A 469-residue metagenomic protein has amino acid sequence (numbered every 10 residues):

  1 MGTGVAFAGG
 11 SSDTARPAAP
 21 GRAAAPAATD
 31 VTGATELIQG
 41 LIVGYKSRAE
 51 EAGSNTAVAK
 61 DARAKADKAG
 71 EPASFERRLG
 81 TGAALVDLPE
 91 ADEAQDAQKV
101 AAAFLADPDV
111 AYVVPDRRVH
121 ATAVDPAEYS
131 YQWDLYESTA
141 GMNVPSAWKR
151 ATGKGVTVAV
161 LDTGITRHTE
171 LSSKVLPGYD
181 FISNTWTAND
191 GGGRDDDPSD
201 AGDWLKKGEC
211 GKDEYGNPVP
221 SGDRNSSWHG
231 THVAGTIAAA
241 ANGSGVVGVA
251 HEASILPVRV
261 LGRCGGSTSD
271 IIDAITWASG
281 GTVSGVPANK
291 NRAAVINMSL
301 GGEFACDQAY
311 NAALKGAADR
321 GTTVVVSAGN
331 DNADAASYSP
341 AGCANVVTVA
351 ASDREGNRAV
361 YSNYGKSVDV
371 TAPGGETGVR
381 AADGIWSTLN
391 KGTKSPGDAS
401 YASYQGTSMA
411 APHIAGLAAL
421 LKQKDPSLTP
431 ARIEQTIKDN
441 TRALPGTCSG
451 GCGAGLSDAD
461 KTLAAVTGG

Functional and structural regions predicted by a protein language model:
M1-A127: Primarily auto-inhibitory N-terminal propeptides
R16-A23, L79-G80, L105-T157, I165-K174 (+5 more regions): Protease zymogen maturation seam
L41-V43, L85, Y112-V114, T157-V160 (+10 more regions): Structural recognition of the beta-strand scaffold that forms the well-ordered cores of secreted hydrolase catalytic
K46-E50, R118-V119, T163-R167, L171 (+6 more regions): Acidic glycine-/aspartate-rich tracts in secreted/extracellular proteins
K149-R167, G178-G245, V258-S269, T393-Q405: Active-site-proximal loop motif in hydrolases
G230-T231, G235-A238, G265-N297, A309: Substrate-binding/charge-relay-adjacent region of secreted/lumenal peptidase catalytic domains
V286-L300, C306-Q308, A313, R320 (+3 more regions): C-terminal subdomain of the subtilisin-like protease fold in secreted/lumenal serine endopeptidases
T322, Y338-Q423, S427: Extracellular S/T/G-rich loop segment that most often corresponds to the catalytic His/Ser-adjacent loop
